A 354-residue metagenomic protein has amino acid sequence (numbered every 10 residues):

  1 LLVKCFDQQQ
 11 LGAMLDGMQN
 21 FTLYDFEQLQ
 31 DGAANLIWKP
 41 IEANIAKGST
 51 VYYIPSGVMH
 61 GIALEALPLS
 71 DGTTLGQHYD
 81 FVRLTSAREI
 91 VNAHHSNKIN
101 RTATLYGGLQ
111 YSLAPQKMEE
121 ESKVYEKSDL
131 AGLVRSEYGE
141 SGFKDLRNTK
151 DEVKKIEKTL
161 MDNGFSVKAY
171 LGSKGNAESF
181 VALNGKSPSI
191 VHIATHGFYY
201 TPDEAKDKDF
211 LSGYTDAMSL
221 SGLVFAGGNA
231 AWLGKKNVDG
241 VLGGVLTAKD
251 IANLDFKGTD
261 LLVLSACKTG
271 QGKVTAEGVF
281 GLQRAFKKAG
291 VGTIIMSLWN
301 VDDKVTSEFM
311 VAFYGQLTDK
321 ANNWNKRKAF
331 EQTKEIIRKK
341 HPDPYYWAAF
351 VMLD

Functional and structural regions predicted by a protein language model:
L1-D354: Catalytic cores of enzymes
